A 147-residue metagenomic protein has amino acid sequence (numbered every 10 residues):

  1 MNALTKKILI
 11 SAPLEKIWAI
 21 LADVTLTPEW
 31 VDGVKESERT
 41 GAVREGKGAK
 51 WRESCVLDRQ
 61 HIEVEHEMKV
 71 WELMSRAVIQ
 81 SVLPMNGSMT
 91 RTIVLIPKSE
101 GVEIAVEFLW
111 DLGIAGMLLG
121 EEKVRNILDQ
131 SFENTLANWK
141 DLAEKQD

Functional and structural regions predicted by a protein language model:
M1-G41, N134-D141: Hydrophobic ligand-binding cavity/cleft-lining segments
A3-T5, H61-H66, G87-T92: Short, surface-exposed coil-to-beta transition loops
I10, C55, F108-W110: Hydrophobic beta-strand positions in extracellular immunoglobulin-like domains
S11, W71-L73, K98-E100: Structural motif
A22-T25, V56, A115, L119: Residues in soluble alpha-helical coiled-coils and helical-bundle/repeat scaffolds
G33, T40-V43, M74, K98 (+1 more regions): Short, solvent-exposed coil/turn elements at secondary-structure transition points
E38-P84, E103, N134-D147: Glycine-rich portal/gate segments that line the openings of hydrophobic small-molecule binding cavities
Q80-N134: Beta-strand/loop substructures that line and gate deep hydrophobic ligand-binding cavities in soluble
